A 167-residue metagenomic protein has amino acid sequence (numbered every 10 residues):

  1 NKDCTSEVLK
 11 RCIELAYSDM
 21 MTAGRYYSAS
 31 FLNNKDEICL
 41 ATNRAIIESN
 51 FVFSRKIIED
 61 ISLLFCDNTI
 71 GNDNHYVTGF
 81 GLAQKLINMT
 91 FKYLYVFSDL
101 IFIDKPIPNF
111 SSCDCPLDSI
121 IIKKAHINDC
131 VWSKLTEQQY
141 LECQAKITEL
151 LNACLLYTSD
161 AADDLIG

Functional and structural regions predicted by a protein language model:
N1-I70: Phosphate/adenylate-binding glycine loop and adjacent helical scaffold
C4, C12, C39, C66 (+4 more regions): Generic recognition of cysteine residues
F31-N34, I38-A41, I46-I47, V77-V96: Short, contiguous, well-structured surface segments enriched in hydrophobic/aromatic residues
I47, L63-G71, K92, V96 (+2 more regions): Generic surface-pattern signal
N72-Y76: Helix-adjacent hinge/juxtasegments
G79-N152: Conserved binding-pocket/active-site segment within a compact domain
Y157-A162: Conserved small/polar residues in nucleotide/adenosyl-binding loops
